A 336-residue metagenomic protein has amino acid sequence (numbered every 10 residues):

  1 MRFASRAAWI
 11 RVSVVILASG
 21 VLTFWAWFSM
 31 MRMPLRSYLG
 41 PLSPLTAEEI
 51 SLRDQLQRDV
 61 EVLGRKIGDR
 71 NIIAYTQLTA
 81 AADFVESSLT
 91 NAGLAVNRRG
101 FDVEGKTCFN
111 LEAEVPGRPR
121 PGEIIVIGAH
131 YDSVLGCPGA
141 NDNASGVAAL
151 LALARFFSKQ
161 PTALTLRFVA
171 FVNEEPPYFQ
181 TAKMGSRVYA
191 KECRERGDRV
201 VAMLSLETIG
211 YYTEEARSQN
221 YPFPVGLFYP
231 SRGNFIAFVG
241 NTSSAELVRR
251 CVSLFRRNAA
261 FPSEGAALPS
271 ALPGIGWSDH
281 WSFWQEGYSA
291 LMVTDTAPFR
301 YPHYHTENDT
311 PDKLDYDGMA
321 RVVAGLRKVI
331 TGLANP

Functional and structural regions predicted by a protein language model:
R11-S29: Hydrophobic membrane-insertion alpha-helices, especially the h-region of bacterial N-terminal signal peptides
I16, S43, A47, R58-R118 (+1 more regions): A non-catalytic alpha/beta surface segment that caps or lines the substrate-entry region of metallo-dependent hydrolase
S29-Q77, D132, P302-D309: N-terminal capping segment at the start of a domain
Q55-R58, V62, T76, A80-N91 (+11 more regions): Extracytoplasmic/secreted proteins, especially bacterial periplasmic and envelope-associated proteins
G64-I72, E86, T90-A95, A154-T162 (+5 more regions): Sec-exported extracytoplasmic/periplasmic mature domains
R98, E112, I125-G128, R167-A170 (+2 more regions): Structural recognition of the beta-strand scaffold that forms the well-ordered cores of secreted hydrolase catalytic
V134-R249, I275: Acidic/histidine-rich catalytic neighborhood of metal-dependent amide-processing enzymes
T213-P336: Active-site-adjacent substrate-binding region of metalloamidase/peptidase-like peptide-processing proteins
